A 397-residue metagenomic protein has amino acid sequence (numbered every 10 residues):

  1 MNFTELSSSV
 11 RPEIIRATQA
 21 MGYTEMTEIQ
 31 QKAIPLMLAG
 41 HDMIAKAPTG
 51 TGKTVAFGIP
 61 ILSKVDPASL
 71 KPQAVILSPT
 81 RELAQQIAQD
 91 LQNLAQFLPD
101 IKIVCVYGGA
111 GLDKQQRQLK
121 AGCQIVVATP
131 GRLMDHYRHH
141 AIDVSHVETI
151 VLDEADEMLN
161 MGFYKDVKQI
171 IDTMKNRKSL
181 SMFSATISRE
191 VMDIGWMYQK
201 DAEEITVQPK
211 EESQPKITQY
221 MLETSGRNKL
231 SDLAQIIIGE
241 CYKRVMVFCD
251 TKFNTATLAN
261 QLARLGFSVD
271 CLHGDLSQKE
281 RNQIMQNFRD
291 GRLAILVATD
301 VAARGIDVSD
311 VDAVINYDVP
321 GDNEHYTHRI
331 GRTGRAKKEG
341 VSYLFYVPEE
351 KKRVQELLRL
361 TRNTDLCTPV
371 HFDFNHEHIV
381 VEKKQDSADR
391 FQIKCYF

Functional and structural regions predicted by a protein language model:
N2-K383: Conserved helicase RecA-like core
I379-F397: Non-catalytic terminal extensions of ATP-dependent helicases
